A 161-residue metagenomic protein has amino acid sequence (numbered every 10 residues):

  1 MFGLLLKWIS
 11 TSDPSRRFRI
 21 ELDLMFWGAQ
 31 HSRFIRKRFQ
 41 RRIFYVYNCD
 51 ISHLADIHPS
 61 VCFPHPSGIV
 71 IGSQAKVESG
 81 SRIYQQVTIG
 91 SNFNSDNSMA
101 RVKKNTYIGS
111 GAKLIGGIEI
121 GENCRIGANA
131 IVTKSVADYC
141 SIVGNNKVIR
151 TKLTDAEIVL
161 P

Functional and structural regions predicted by a protein language model:
M1-N48, K147-V148, T154-P161: Terminal amphipathic alpha-helical/low-complexity segments used for targeting or macromolecular assembly
Y47, H53, H58-P59, P64-S67 (+12 more regions): Left-handed beta-helix
V136, K152-L153: Short beta-strand->loop
